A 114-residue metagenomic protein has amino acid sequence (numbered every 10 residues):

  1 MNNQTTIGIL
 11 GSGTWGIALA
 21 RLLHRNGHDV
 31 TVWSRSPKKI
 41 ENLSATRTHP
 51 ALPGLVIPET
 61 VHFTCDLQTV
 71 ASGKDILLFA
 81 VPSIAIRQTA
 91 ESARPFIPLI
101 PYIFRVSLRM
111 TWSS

Functional and structural regions predicted by a protein language model:
M1-V56, V61-C65, E91-S92: NAD(P)+-binding Rossmann beta1-loop-alpha1 motif at the extreme N-terminus of oxidoreductases
Q68: Acidic phosphotransfer microenvironment of two-component signaling modules
A71-S72, I76-S114: Rossmann-like NAD(P)(H) cofactor-binding subdomain of soluble oxidoreductases
